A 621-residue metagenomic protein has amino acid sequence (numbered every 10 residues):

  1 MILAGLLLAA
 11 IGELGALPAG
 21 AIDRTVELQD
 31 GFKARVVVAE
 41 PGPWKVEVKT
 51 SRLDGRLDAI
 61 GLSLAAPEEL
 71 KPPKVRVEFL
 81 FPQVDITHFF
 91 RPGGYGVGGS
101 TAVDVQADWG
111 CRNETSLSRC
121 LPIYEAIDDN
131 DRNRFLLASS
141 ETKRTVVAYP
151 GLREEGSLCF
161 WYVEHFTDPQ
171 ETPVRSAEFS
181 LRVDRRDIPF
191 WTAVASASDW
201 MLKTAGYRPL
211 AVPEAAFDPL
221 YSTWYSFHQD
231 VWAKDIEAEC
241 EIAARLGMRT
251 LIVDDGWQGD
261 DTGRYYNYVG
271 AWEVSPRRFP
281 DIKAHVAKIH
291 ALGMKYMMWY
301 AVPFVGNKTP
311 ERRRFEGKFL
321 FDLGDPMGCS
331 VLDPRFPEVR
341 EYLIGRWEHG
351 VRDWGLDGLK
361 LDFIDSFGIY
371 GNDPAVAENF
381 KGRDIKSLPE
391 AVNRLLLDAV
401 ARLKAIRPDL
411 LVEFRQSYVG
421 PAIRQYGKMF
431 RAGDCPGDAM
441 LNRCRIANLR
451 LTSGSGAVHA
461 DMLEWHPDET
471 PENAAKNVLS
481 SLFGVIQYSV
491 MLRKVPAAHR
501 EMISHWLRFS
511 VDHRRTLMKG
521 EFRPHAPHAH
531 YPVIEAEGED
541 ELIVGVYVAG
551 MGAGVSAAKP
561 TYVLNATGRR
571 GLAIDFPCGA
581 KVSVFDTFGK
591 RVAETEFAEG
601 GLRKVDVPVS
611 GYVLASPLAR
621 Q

Functional and structural regions predicted by a protein language model:
L17-K203, Y207, A558, G571-D575 (+4 more regions): N-terminal accessory beta-strand-rich subdomains and adjacent acidic, glycine-rich linkers that precede catalytic cores
E171-S176, L395-L618: Active-site-proximal substrate-binding groove within the catalytic cores of carbohydrate-active enzymes
T192-R208, R249-V253, R277-G328, D409-E413 (+1 more regions): Glycine-rich, aromatic-flanked loop segments that form ligand/cofactor-binding clefts across common enzyme folds
M201-I242, L246-T250, Q258-G259: An acidic-aromatic substrate-binding cleft motif
A211, D218, Y225-Q229, K295-D353: Active-site-adjacent "subsite" loops/lids of carbohydrate-active enzymes
A215-P219, G247-R249, L292-Y296, G355-D357 (+1 more regions): Short, well-ordered coil/turn segments that N-cap beta-strands
G247-W257, L343-A377: Active-site groove signature of glycoside hydrolases
W257-I282, T309-P334, S366-N393, A399: Aromatic- and acidic-residue-enriched carbohydrate-binding clefts of CAZyme catalytic domains
